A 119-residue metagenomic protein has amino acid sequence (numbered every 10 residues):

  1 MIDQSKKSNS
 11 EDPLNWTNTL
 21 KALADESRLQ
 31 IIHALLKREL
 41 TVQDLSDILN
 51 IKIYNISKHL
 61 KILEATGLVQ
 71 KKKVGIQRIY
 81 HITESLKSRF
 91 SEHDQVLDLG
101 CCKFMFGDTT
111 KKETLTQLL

Functional and structural regions predicted by a protein language model:
M1-N9, T17-T19, E26: Charged, low-complexity, helix/coiled-coil-prone segments
I2-E11, S85-L119: Amphipathic alpha-helical dimerization/coiled-coil segments that flank or bridge DNA-binding/regulatory modules
S5-K6, D44, L49, L68-K71: Alpha-helical interaction segments
L14-N55, K61, Q77-K87: N-terminal helix-turn-helix DNA-binding core of bacterial DNA-binding proteins
A34, K73, H81-T83, D94 (+1 more regions): Intrinsically disordered, low-complexity regions
E39, Q70, E92-D94: Single-residue recognition of alpha-helix boundary sites
K58-H59, V69: Short N-terminal secondary-structure initiator segments
A65-H81: Beta-hairpin "wing" of winged helix-turn-helix
